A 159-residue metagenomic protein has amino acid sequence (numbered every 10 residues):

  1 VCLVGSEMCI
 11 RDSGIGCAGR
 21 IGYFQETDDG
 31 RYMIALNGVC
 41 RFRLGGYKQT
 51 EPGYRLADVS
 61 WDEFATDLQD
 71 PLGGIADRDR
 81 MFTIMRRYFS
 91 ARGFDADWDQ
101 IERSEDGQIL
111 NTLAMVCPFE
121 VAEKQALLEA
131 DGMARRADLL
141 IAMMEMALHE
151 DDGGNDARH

Functional and structural regions predicted by a protein language model:
V1-I10: Single conserved hydrophobic/aromatic residue that forms the stacking wall/gate of nucleotide- or nucleobase-binding
M8-C9, V59, L140: Generic detector of short, aliphatic-rich beta-strand segments that form the cores of beta-sheets in diverse domain
S13-F94: Active-site-adjacent structural patch at catalytic or cofactor/ligand-binding sites
T50, E63-P71, F82, R103-G107 (+2 more regions): A general structural signal for short secondary-structure boundary/capping elements
L56, R78-R86, D106-L110, A114 (+2 more regions): Hydrophobic, well-ordered secondary-structure segments
P71-R78, D95, D99-D106, L127-A137: Conserved phosphate/pyrophosphate-binding and hydrolysis machinery centered on Walker-type P-loop NTPases, extending
R86-P118: An amphipathic alpha-helical core segment
T112-H159: Extended, charged alpha-helical coiled-coil/arm scaffolds that mediate oligomerization and mechanical coupling in large
